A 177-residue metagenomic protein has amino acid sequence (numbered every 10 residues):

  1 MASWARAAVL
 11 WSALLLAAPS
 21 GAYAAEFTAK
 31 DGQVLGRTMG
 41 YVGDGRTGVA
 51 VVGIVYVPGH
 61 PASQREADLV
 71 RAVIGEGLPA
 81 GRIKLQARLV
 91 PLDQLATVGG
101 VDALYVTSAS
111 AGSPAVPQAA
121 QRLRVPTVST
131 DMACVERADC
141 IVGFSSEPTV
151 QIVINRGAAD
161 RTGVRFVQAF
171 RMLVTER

Functional and structural regions predicted by a protein language model:
M1-V9: Bacterial N-terminal signal peptides that target proteins for export
A2, P19-R177: Short hydrophobic alpha-helices and adjacent helix-cap/hinge residues
A8-P19: Bacterial N-terminal signal peptides
